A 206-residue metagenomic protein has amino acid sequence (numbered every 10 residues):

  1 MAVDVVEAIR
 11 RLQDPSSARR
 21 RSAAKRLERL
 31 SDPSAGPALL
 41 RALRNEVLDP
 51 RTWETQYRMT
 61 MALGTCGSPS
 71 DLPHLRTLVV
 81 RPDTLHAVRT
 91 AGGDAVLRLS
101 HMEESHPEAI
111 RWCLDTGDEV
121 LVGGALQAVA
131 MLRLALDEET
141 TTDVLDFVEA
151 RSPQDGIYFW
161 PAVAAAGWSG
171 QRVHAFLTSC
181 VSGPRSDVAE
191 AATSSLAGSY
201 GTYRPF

Functional and structural regions predicted by a protein language model:
M1, R10, A18-P33, W53-S68 (+5 more regions): Structural detector for internal amphipathic alpha-helices that build alpha-solenoid repeat scaffolds
M1-R11, L30-V47, S68-R81, H101-D115 (+3 more regions): Amphipathic alpha-helical scaffolding segments comprising HEAT/armadillo-like alpha-solenoid repeats
P15-S17, V47-T52, P82-L85, G117-E119 (+2 more regions): Short inter-helical turns and helix N-cap capping residues of alpha-solenoid HEAT/ARM repeat scaffolds
S16-R19, L39: A short linear-motif detector with a strong N-terminal bias
